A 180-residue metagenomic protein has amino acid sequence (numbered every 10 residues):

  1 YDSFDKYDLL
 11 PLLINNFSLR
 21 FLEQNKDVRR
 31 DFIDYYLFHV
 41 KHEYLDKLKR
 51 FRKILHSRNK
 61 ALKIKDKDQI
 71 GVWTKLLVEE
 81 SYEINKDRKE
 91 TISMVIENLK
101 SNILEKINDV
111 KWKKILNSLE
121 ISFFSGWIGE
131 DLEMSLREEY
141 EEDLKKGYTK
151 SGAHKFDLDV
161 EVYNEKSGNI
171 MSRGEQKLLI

Functional and structural regions predicted by a protein language model:
Y1-V28, I33-Y44, K100, E133 (+1 more regions): Nucleotide-state sensing region of NTPase/ATPase domains
F4, Q24, V28, D46 (+3 more regions): A generic short alpha-helical patch detector that favors 3-5-residue windows in or near N-terminal regions
E23, R52, I170-M171: A general, composition-driven signal for non-globular sequence regions
D27-D31, K53, G174: Short, well-structured alpha-helical interface segments that form or flank functional binding sites
R30, N59, K177-L178: Hydrophobic alpha-helical segments, especially transmembrane helices and their immediate juxtamembrane helical caps
I33, V40-M94: Long, non-coiled-coil amphipathic alpha-helical linker/lever segments that couple catalytic cores to other domains
D68-I180: Conserved NTPase motor "head" modules and their coupling/switch loops across ABC/AAA+ ATPases, GTPases, and GHKL ATPases
